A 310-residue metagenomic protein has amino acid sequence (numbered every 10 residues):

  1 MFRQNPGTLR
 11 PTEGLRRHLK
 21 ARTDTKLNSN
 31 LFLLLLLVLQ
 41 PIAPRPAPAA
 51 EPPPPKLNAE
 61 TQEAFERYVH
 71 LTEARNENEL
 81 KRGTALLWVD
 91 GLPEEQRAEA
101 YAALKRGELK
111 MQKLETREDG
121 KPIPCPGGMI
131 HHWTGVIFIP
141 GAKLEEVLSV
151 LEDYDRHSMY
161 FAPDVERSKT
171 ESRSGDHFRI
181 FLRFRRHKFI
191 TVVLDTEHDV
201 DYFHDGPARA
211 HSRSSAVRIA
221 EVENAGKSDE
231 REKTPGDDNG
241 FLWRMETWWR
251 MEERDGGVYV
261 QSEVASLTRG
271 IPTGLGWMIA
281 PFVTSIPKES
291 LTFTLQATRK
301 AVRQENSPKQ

Functional and structural regions predicted by a protein language model:
M1-L27: N-terminal secretory signal peptides that target proteins for export/translocation
G7, L37, H70-E73: Short linear sequence elements within intrinsically disordered, low-complexity coil regions
L19, F32-L34, P48: N-terminal export leaders
N30-P41: Bacterial N-terminal signal peptides
P41-P52: Signal peptide processing junction and immediate N-terminal pro/mature segment of secreted/exported proteins
E51-Q310: Eukaryotic helix-grip
